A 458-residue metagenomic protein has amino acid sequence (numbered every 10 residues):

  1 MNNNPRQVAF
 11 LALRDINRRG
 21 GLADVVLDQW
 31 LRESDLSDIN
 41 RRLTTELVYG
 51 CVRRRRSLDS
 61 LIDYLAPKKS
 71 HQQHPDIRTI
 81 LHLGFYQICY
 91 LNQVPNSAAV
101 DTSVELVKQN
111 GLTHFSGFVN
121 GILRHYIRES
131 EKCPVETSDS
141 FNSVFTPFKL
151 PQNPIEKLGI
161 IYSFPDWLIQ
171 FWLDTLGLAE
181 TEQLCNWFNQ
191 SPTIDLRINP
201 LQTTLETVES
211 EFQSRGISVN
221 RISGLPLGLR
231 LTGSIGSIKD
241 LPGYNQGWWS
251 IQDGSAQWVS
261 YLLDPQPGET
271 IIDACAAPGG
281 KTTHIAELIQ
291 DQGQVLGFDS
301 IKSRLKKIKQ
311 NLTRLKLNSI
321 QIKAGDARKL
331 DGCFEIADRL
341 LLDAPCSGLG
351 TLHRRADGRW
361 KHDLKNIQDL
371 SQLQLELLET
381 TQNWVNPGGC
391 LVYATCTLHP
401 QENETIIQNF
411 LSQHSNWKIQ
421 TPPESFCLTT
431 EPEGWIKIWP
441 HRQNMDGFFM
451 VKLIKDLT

Functional and structural regions predicted by a protein language model:
M1-T458: S-adenosylmethionine
